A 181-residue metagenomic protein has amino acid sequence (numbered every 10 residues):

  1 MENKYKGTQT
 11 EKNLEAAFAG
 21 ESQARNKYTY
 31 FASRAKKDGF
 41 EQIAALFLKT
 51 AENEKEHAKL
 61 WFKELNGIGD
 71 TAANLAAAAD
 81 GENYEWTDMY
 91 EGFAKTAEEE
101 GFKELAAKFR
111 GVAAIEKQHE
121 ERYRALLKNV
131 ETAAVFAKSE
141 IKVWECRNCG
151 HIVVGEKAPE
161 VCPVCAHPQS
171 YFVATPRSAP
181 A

Functional and structural regions predicted by a protein language model:
M1-A181: Non-heme di-metal
